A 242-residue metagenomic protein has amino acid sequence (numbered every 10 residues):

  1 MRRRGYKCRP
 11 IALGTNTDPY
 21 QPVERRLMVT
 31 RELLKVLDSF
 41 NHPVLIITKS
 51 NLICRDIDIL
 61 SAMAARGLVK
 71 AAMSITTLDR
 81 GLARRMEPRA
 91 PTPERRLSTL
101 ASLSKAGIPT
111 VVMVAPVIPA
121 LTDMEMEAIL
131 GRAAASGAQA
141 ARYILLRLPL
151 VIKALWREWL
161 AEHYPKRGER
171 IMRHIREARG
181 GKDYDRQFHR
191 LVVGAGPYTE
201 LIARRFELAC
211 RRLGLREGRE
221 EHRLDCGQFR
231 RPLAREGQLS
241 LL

Functional and structural regions predicted by a protein language model:
M1-A72, T76-R84, P93-L100, K105: Conserved Radical SAM active-site core
R25-M28, E87-R95, L121, H163-K166 (+1 more regions): Alpha-helix N-cap and loop-to-helix initiation/capping positions
V36-H42, T99-T110, A178-G181, R205-R216: A structural motif corresponding to the C-terminal end of an alpha-helix and its immediate exit/capping segment
L45, V111, A141-Y143: Short hydrophobic alpha-helical runs that function as membrane-insertion/retention elements
N51-C54, I118-E127: Active-site glycine- and acidic-residue-rich loops that bind and position anionic ligands or nucleotide-like cofactors
A64-L68, P109, A135-Q139: Glycine-enriched alpha-helix->loop->beta-strand junction motifs that scaffold or abut catalytic
L78-R80, E87-R89, S102-T122, L145-L148 (+1 more regions): Conserved strand-turn element in the central/C-terminal portion of the radical SAM core barrel that lines
M124-L242: Auxiliary Fe-S-binding modules of radical SAM enzymes
